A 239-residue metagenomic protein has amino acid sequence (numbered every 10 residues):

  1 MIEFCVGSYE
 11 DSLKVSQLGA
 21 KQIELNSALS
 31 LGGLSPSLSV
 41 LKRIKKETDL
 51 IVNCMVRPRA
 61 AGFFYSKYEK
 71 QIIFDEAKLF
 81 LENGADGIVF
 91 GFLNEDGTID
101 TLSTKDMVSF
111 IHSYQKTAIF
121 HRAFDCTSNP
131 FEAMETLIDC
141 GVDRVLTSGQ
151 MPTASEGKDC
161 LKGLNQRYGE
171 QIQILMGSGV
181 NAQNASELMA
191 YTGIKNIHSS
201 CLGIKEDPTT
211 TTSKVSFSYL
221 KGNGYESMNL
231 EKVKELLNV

Functional and structural regions predicted by a protein language model:
I2-V6, I23-L25, V52-V56, I88-F90 (+4 more regions): Hydrophobic faces of well-ordered beta-strands that scaffold small-molecule active sites in alpha/beta enzyme cores
G7-K14, F64-E76, D125-C140, L164 (+2 more regions): Catalytic cores of alpha/beta
E10, L29-T48, Y68, N94-I111 (+4 more regions): Active-site-adjacent beta->alpha loops and helix N-cap segments on the catalytic face of soluble alpha/beta enzymes
L18-I23, T48-L50, G84-G87, S113-Q115 (+3 more regions): Glycine-enriched alpha-helix->loop->beta-strand junction motifs that scaffold or abut catalytic
E24-L34, L79, N83-E95, V142-S155 (+1 more regions): Glycine-rich phosphate-binding active-site loops on the catalytic face of alpha/beta enzymes
S39-I44, L50-T104: Glycine/small-residue-rich loop that forms an oxyanion/phosphate-binding "nest" at active or ligand-binding sites
Q115-S155: Histidine/lysine/aspartate-rich catalytic loop segments that bind and position anionic ligands
Y168-V239: C-terminal alpha-helical cap/extension of soluble enzyme domains
